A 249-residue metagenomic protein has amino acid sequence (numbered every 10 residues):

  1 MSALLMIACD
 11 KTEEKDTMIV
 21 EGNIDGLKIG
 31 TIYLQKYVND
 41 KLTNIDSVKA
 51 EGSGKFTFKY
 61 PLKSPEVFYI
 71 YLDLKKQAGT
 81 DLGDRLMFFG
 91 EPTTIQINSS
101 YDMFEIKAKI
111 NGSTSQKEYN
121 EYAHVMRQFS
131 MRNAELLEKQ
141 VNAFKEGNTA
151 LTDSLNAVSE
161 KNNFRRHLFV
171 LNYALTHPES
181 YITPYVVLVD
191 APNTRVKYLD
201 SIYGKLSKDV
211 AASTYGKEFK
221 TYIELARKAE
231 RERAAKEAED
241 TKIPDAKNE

Functional and structural regions predicted by a protein language model:
M1-I7: Sec-dependent bacterial lipoprotein signal peptides
C9-S154: A non-transmembrane, solvent-exposed segment enriched in polar/low-complexity residues
Y71-D73, S100-S113, N156, E160-Y173 (+2 more regions): Short, Lys/Arg-enriched charge-dense amphipathic segments
E135-A157, K161-L168, N172-T183, N193 (+2 more regions): Surface-exposed, polar/charged faces of alpha-helical domains in mature secreted/periplasmic/lumenal proteins
L168, L175-E249: Charged, long alpha-helical assembly modules
